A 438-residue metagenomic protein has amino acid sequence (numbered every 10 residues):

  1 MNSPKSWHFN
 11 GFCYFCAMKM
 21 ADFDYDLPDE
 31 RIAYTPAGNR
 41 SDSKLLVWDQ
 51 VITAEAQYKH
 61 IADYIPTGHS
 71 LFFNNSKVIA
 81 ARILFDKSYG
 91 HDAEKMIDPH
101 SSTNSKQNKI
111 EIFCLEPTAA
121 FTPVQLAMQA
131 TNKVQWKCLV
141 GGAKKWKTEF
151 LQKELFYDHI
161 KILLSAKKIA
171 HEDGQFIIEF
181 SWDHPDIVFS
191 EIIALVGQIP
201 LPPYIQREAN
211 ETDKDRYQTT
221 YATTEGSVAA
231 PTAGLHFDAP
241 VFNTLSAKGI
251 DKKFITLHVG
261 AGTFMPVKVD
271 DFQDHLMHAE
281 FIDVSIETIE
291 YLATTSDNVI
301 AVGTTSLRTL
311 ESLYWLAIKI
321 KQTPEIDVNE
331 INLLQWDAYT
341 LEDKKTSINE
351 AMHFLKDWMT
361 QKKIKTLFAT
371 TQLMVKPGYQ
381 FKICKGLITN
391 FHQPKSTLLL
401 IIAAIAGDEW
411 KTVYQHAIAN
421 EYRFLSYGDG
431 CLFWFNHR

Functional and structural regions predicted by a protein language model:
Y14, M18-R438: Surface-exposed, charge/polar-rich loops and edge strands
